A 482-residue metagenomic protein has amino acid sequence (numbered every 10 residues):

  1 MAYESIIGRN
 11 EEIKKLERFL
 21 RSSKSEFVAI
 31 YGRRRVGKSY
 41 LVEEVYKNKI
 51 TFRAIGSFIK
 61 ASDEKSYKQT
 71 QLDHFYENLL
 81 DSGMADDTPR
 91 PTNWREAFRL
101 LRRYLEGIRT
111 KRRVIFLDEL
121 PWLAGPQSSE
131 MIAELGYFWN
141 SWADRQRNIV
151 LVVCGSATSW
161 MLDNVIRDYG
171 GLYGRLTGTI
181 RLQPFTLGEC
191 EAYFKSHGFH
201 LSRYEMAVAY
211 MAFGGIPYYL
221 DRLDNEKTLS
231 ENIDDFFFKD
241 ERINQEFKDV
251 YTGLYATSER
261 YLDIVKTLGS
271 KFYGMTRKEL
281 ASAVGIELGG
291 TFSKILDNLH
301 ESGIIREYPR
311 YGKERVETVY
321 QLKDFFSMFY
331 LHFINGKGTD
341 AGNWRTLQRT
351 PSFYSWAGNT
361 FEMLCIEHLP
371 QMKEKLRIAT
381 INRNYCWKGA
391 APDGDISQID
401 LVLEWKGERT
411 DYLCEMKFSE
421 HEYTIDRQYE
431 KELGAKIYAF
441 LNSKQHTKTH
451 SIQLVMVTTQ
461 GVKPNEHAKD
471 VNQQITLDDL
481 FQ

Functional and structural regions predicted by a protein language model:
M1-L347, L454: Phosphate-binding site recognition
S5, Y311, T318-Q482: A cross-kingdom feature that marks ATP-driven nucleic-acid transaction machinery
